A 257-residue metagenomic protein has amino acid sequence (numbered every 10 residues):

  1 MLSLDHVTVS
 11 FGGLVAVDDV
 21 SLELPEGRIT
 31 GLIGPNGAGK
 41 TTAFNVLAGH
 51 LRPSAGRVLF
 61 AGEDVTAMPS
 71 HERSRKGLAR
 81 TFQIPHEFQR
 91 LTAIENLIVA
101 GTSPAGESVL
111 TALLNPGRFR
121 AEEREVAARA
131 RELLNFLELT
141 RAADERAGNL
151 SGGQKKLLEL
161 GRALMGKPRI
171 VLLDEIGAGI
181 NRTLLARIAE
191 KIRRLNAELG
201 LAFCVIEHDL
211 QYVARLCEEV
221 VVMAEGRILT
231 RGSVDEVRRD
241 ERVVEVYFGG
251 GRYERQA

Functional and structural regions predicted by a protein language model:
I33-P35: The feature captures the beta-strand-to-loop junction immediately N-terminal to the Walker
A48: Helix-to-loop junction immediately C-terminal to a conserved catalytic motif
G56-E63, R75-K76: Conserved ABC transporter NBD signature motif
V109-A142, E190-R193: Conserved ABC ATPase "signature" region
V213-R215: A short, surface-exposed alpha-helical micro-motif characterized by mixed small hydrophobic and charged/polar residues
